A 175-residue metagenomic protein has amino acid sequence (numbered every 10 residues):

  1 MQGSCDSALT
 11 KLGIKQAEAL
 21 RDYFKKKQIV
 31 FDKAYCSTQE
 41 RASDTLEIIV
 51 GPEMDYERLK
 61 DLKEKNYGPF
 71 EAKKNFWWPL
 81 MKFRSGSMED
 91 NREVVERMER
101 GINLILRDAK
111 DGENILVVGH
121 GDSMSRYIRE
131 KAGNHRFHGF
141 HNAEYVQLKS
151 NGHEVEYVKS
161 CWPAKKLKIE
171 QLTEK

Functional and structural regions predicted by a protein language model:
M1-M54, G86-E89: Active-site-proximal alpha-helix that buttresses catalytic centers in soluble enzyme cores
S7-A8, S43, E47-R100, T173: Phosphate-handling substructures
E18-K25, E99-R107: Generic structural signal for well-ordered alpha-helical scaffold segments
Y23, R58, K65-N75, P79 (+2 more regions): Acidic, low-complexity terminal tails and accessory targeting/binding regions of phosphate-metabolizing enzymes
K27-V30, I105-E113: Glycine-rich phosphate-binding loop signature in dinucleotide/nucleotide-binding domains
C36-S37, E96, V118-G119: Short beta-strand scaffold positions
L46-I48, I128-K131: Short amphipathic alpha-helical segments
D111-G121: Generic beta-sheet signal
